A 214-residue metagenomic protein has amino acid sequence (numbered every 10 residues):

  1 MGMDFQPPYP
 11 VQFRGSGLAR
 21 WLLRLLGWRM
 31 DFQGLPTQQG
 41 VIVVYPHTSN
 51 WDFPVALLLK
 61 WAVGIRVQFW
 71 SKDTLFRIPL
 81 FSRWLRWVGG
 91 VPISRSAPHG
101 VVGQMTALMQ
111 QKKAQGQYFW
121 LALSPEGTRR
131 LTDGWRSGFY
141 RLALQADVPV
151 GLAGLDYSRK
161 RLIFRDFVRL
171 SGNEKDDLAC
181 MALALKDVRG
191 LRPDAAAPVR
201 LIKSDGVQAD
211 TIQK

Functional and structural regions predicted by a protein language model:
M1-W28, D194: Extreme N-terminal tail/first-helix region
F5-P8, F13, W28-D187, L201-S204: Soluble catalytic domains of membrane acyltransferases
D187-K214: Charged phosphate-binding loop/patch that engages nucleotide di/tri-phosphates or the phosphate backbone of nucleic
